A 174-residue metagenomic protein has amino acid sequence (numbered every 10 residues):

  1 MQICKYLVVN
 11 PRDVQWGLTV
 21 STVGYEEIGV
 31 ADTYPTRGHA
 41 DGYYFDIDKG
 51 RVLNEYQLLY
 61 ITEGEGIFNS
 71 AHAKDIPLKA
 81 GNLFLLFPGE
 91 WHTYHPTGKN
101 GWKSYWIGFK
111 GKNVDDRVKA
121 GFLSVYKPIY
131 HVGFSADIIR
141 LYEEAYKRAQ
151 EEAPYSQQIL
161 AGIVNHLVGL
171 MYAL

Functional and structural regions predicted by a protein language model:
M1-D75: Generic protein-terminus/edge-of-domain signal
Y25-A31, K112-D115, A173: Active-site/binding-pocket entry motifs
G42-Y43, A80-G81, G89, K99: Tight coil/turn sites that cap or link beta-strands
E65-I67, L83, W91: Structural motif
H72-F87: Short acidic-glycine-tyrosine-enriched beta hairpin
G89-N113: Ligand-binding loop in jelly-roll beta-barrel domains
D116-L174: Amphipathic alpha-helical segments enriched in hydrophobic/aromatic residues interleaved with Lys/Arg
